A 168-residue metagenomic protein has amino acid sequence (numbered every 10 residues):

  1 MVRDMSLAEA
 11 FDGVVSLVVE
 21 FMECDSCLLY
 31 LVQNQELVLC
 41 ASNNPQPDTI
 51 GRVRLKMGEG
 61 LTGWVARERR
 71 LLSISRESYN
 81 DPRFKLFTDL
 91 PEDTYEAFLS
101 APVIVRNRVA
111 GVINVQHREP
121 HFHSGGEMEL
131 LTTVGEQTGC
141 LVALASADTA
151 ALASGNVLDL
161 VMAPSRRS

Functional and structural regions predicted by a protein language model:
M1, L7-D25, L29, L61 (+1 more regions): Amphipathic alpha-helical coiled-coil segments that mediate homodimerization and allosteric signal transmission
L7, L144-S168: Signal-transducing coiled-coil/dimerization helices and immediately adjacent hinge/linker segments that couple sensory
S16-V19, S26-V53, M57, S78-N80: GAF sensory/regulatory domain recognition with acknowledged cross-activation on helical regulatory dimers
P45, V112-H121: Short beta-strand-to-loop transition segments that serve as allosteric relay/switch motifs in sensory/regulatory domains
P47-D48, S75-A97, H117, L160: Signal-transducing coupling segments at domain and membrane junctions
D48-L72: Acidic/proline- and glycine-rich, intrinsically disordered low-complexity segments that serve as regulatory linkers
E96-I104: A short, aliphatic-rich beta-strand micro-motif
T132-G139: Allosteric cytosolic regulatory segments
